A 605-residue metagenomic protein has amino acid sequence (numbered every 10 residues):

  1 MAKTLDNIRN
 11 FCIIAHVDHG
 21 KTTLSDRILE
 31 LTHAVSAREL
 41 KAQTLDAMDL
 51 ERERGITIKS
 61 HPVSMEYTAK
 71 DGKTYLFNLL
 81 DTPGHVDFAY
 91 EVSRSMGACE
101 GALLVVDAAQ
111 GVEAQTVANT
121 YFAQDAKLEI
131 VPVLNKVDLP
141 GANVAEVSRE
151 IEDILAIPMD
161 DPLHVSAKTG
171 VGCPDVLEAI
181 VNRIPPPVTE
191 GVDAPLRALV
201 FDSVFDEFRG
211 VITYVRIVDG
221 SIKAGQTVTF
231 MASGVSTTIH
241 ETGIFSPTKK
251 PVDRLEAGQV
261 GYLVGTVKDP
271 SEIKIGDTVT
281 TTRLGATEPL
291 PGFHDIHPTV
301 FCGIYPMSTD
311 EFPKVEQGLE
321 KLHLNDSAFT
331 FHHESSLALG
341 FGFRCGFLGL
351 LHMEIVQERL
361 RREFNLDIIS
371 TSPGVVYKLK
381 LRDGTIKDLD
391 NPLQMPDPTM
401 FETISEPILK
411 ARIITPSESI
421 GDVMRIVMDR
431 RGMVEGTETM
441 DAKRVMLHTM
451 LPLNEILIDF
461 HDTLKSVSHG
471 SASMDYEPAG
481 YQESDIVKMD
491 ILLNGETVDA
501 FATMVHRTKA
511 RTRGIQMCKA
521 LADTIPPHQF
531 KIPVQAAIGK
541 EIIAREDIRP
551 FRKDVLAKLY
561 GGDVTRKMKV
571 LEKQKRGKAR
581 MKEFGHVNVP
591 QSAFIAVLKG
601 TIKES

Functional and structural regions predicted by a protein language model:
M1-S605: Structural and coupling elements of P-loop NTPases
